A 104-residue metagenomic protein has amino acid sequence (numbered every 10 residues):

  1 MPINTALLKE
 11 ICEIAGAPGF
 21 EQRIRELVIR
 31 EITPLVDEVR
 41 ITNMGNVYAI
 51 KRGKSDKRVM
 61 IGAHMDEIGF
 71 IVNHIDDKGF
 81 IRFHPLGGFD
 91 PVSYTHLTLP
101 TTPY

Functional and structural regions predicted by a protein language model:
M1-G19: N-terminal capping segment at the start of a domain
F20-I24: Protein/peptide-recognition domains central to ubiquitin and immune signaling
E38-T42: Short beta-strand
A49-S55: Short beta-strand-to-loop junctions in surface cap/lid or active-site-entrance loops
V59-I61: Residue-level marker for buried hydrophobic side chains located in beta-strands that build the well-ordered beta-sheet
D66-L97: A generic, well-ordered mixed alpha/beta core segment in the N-terminal half of proteins
H96-Y104: Single conserved hydrophobic/aromatic residue that forms the stacking wall/gate of nucleotide- or nucleobase-binding
